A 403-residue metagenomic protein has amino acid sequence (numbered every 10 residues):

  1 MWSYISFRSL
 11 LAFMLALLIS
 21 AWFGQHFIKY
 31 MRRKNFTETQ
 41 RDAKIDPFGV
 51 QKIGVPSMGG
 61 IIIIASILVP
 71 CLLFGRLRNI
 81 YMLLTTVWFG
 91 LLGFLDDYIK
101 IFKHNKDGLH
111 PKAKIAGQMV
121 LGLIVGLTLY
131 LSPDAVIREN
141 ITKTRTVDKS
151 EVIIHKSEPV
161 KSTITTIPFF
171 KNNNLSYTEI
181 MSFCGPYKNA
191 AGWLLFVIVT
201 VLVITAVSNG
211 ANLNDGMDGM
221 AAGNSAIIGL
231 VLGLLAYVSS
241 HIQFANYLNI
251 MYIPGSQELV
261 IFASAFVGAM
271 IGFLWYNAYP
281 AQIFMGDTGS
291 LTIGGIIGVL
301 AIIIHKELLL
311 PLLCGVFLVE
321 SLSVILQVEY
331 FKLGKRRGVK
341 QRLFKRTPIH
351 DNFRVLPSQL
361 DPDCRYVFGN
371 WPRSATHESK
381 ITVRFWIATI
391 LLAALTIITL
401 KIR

Functional and structural regions predicted by a protein language model:
M1-Y30, N35, I63-L91, V120-T146 (+2 more regions): Alpha-helical transmembrane segments
Y30-P47, I99-F102, K106-D107: Flexible loop linkers connecting adjacent transmembrane helices in multi-pass alpha-helical membrane transporters
R41-V55, K106-G117: Juxtamembrane helix-capping/reentrant segments at transmembrane boundaries
D42-Q51, Y81, H104, I180-N189 (+2 more regions): Short juxtamembrane and helix-loop transition motifs at transmembrane-helix boundaries in membrane proteins
T146-P186: Extracytosolic (periplasmic/ER-lumenal) interhelical loops and adjacent juxtamembrane/interface segments of multi-pass
F170-L202, S208, T382-F385: Individual transmembrane alpha-helix segments
